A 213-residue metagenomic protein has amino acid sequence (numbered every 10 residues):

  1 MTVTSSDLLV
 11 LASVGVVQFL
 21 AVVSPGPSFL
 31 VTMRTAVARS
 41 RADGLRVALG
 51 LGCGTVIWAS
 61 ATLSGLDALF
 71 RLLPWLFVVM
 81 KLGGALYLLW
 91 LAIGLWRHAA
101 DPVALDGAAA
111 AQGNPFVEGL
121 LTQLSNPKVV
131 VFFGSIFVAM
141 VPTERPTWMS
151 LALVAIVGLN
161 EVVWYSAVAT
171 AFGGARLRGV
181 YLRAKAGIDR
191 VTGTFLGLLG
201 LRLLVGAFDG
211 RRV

Functional and structural regions predicted by a protein language model:
T2-V78, S135-V157, S166-T170: Juxtamembrane transmembrane-helix termini in multi-pass membrane transport proteins
A12-V17, L86-L89, V117-L120, A152 (+1 more regions): Short alpha-helical transmembrane interface motifs in multi-pass membrane proteins
F19, V23, V56-S60, I93 (+3 more regions): Hydrophobic/aromatic residues within the transmembrane alpha-helices of Major Facilitator Superfamily
R71-D101, N160, W164-V168, G179-V213: Selective transmembrane alpha-helices of multi-pass membrane proteins
R97-N114: Flexible cytoplasmic inter-helical loops of multi-pass small-molecule transporters
A109-L120, N126: Anionic-ligand binding region
Q123-S135, T192-L196: Core segments of transmembrane alpha-helices that mediate helix-helix packing or line hydrophobic substrate/ligand
G173-R178: Short, flexible, glycine-rich and Lys/Arg-enriched loop motifs at helix boundaries that contact anionic partners
